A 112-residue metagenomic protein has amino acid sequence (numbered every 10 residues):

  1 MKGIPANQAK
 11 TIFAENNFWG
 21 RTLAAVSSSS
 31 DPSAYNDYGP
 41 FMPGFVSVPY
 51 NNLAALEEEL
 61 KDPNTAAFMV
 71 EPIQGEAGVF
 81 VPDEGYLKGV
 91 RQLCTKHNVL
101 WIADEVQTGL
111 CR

Functional and structural regions predicted by a protein language model:
M1-A67: PLP-dependent aspartate aminotransferase-fold enzymes
F13, R21, E76-A77, R112: Thr-Gly-centered strand-to-loop micro-motif
F13, V70, W101-D104: General beta-strand structural signal in soluble alpha/beta enzymes
E15, P72, L110: Glycine-rich, N-terminal phosphate-binding loop of Rossmann-like dinucleotide-binding domains
V46-P49, E76-F80: Short acidic-aromatic active-site loops that bind/stabilize oxyanions
N52, Q74, Q107-T108: Short, glycine/acidic-enriched loop or turn micro-motifs at the edges of active sites
N64-V79: Short acidic, glycine-rich surface-loop motifs adjacent to enzyme active sites
F80-R112: Catalytic PLP-binding core of fold-type I/II PLP enzymes
